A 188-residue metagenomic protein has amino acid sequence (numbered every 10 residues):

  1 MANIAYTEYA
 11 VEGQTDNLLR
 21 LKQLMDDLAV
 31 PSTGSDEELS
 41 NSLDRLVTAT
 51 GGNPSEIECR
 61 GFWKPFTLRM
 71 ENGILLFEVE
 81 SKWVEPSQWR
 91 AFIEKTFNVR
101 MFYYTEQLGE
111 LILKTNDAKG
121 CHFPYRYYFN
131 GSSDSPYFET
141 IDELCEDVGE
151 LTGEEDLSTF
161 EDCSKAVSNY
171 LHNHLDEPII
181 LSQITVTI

Functional and structural regions predicted by a protein language model:
M1-I188: Intrinsic low-complexity, intrinsically disordered or marginally ordered coil/linker segments
